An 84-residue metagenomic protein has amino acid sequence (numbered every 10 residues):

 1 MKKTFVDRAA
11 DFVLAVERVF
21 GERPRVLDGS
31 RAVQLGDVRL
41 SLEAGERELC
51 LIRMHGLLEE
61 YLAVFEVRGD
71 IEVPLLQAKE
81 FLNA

Functional and structural regions predicted by a protein language model:
M1-D37, H55-V64, G69: Negatively charged, low-complexity tracts enriched in Asp/Glu with abundant Ser/Thr
M1-T4, E80-A84: Short intrinsically disordered terminal tails
D7, G21, R47-C50, N83: Short amphipathic alpha-helical "recognition" segments used for binding
L40-L76, E80: Intrinsically disordered, low-complexity regulatory segments enriched in Ser/Thr/Pro and charged residues
